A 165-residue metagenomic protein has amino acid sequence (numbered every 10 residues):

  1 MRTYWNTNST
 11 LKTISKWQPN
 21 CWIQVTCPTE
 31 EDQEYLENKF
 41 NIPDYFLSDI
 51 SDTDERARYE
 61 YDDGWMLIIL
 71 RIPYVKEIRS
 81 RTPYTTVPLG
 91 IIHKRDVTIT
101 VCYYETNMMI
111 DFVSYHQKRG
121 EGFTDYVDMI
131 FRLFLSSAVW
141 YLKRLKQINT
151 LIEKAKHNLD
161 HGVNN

Functional and structural regions predicted by a protein language model:
M1-N165: Peripheral, non-transmembrane regulatory/ligand-interaction domains of membrane transport proteins
